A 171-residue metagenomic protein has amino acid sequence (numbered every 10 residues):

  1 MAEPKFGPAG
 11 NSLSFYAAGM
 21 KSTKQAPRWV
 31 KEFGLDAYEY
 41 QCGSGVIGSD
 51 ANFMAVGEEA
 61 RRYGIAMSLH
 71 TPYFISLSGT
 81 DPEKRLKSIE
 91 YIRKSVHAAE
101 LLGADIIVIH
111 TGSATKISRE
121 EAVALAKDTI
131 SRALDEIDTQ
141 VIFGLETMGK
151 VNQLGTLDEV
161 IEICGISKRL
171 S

Functional and structural regions predicted by a protein language model:
M1-K94: N-terminal pre-domain/capping segments
R61-R62, S78-S171: Active-site acidic/histidine proton-transfer and metal-coordination neighborhood in alpha/beta enzyme cores
